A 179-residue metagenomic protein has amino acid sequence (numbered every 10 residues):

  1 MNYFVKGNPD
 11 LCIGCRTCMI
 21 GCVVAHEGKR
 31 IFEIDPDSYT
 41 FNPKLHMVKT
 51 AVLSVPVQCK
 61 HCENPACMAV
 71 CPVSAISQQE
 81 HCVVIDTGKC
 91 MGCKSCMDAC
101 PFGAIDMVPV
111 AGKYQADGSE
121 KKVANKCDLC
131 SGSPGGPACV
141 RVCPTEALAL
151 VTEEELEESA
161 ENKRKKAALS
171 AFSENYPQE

Functional and structural regions predicted by a protein language model:
M1-D10: N-terminal beta-strand motif that seeds the catalytic metal site of vicinal oxygen chelate
N2, G28-D37, F41-A69, K89 (+1 more regions): Flanking helices and flexible, charged tails adjoining ferredoxin-like Fe-S electron-transfer domains in multi-subunit
G7, I85-D86: Hydrophobic face of beta-strands forming the core of extended beta-sheets/solenoids, especially the left-handed
I13, M19-V23: N-terminal signal-anchor transmembrane alpha helix
R16, K94: Active-site-proximal glycine-rich helix-loop-beta segment
S77-I85, M91-C93: Mid-length scaffold segments of soluble, non-membrane domains
